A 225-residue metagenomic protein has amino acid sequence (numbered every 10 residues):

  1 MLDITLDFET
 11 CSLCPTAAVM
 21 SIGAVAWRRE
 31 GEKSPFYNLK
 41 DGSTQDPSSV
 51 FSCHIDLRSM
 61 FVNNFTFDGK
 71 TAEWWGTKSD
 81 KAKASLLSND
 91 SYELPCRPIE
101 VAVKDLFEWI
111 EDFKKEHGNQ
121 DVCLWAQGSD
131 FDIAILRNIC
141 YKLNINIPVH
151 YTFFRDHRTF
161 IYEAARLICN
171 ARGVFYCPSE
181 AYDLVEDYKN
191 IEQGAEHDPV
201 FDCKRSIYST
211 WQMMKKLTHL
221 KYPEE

Functional and structural regions predicted by a protein language model:
I4, E9-A126: Conserved non-catalytic scaffold segment of RNase H-like nuclease domains
D7-E9, D132, D156, D202: Acidic active-site catalytic centers that drive phospho-/nucleotidyl reactions and related ester hydrolyses
S59-N63, F67, A72-G76, A82 (+1 more regions): Active-site-proximal helix-loop-helix substrate-binding element of RNase H-like nuclease domains
P98-W109, D132-I135, I139, D156-F160: Amphipathic alpha-helical interface surfaces
K114, D130-T152: Substrate-recognition/cap helix-loop segment adjacent to the acidic, metal-dependent catalytic center of Asp-based
C123-S129, A134-I135, G173-E225: Acidic, Mg2+-coordinating catalytic module of metal-dependent nucleases/exonucleases that use a two-metal-ion mechanism
N138-L143, E163-L167, S209-K216: Active-site catalytic microenvironments for nucleophilic, acid-base chemistry
